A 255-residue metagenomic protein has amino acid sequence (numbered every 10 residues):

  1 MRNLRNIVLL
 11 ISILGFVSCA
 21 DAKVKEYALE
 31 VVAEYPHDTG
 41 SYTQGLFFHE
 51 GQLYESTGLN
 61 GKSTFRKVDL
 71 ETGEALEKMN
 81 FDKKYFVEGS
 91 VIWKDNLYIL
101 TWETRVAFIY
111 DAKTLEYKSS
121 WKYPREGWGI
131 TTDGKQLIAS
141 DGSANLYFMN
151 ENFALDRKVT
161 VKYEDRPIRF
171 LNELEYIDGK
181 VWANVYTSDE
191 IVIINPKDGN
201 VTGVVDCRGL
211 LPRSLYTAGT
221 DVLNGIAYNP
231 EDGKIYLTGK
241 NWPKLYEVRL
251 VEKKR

Functional and structural regions predicted by a protein language model:
A22-G40, L70-A75: A short helix->beta-strand "capping" segment at the edge of beta-propeller domains
V31-P36, E74-N80, E116-W121, R157-R166 (+2 more regions): A short beta-strand motif characteristic of beta-propeller blades
V32-T64, M79-V91, G239-N241: Beta-strand-rich domains and repeat architectures in extracellular enzymes and scaffolds, especially beta-propellers
T39-E50, K83-K94, Y123-Q136, S140 (+2 more regions): Beta-rich, blade/repeat-based domains predominating in secreted/periplasmic proteins but also intracellular
E55-L59, Y98-T104, A139-S143, A183-T187 (+1 more regions): Conserved beta-strand positions in repeat-built beta-propeller and related beta-rich domains
D69-G73, D111-L115, N150-A154, N195-G199 (+1 more regions): Short loop/turn segments that connect beta-strands within beta-propeller blades
G73-I109, L115-G127: Blade-loop segments of beta-propeller domains
A107-E164: Hydrophobic, well-structured mid-protein blocks that either form specific transmembrane helices
